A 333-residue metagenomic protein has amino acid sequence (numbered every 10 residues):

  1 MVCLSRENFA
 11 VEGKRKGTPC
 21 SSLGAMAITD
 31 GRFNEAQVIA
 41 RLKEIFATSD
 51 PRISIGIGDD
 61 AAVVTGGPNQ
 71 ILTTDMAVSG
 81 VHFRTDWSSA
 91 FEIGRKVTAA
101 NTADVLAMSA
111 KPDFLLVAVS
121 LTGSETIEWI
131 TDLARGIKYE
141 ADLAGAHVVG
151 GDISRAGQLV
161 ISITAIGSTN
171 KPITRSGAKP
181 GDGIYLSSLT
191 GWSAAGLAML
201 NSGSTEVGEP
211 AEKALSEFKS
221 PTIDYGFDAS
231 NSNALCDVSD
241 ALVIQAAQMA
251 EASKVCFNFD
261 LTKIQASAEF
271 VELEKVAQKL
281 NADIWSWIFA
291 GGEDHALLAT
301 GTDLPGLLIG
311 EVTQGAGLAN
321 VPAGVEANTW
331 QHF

Functional and structural regions predicted by a protein language model:
V2-C3: Targeting/processing segments of secretory and organellar proteins
C20-F333: Helix-biased detector of long, well-ordered alpha-helical tracts
